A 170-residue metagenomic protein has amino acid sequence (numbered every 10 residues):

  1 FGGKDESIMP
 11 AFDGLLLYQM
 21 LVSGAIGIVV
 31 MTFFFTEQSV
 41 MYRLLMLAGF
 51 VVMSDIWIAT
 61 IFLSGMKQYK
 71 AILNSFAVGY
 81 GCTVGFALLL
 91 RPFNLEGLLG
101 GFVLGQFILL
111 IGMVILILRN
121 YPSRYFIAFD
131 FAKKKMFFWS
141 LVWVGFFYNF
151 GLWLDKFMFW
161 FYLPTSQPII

Functional and structural regions predicted by a protein language model:
F1-F33: Membrane-water interface segments that mark the loop-to-transmembrane alpha-helix transition
G2-P10, Q68, L163-I169: Juxtamembrane helix-boundary/capping and inter-helix hinge elements in multi-pass membrane proteins
K4, S54-N74: Membrane-interface junctions at transmembrane-helix termini in multi-pass inner-membrane proteins
L16-M20, L47-V51, L73, A77-G81 (+3 more regions): Residue-level signature of the transmembrane alpha-helical core of multi-pass small-molecule transporters
L17-A25, T36-A59: Alpha-helical transmembrane segments of multi-pass membrane proteins
V29-E37, G85-P92: Juxtamembrane "helix-exit" motif on the non-cytosolic side of transmembrane helices
S75-R119: Hydrophobic alpha-helical transmembrane segments
G101-P122, F129-I170: Transmembrane helical elements of multi-pass membrane transporters/channels
